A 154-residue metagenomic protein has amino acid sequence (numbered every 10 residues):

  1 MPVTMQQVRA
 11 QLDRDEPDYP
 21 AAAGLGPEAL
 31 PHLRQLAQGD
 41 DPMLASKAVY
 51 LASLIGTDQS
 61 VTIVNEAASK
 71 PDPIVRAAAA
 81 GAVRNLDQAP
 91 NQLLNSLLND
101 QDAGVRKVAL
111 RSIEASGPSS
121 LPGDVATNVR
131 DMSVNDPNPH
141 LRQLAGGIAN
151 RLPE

Functional and structural regions predicted by a protein language model:
Q6-P27, Q35, M43-D58, I63-E66 (+4 more regions): Structural detector for internal amphipathic alpha-helices that build alpha-solenoid repeat scaffolds
D40-D41, P71-D72, Q101-D102, P137-N138: Short inter-helical turns and helix N-cap capping residues of alpha-solenoid HEAT/ARM repeat scaffolds
N91: Extended, structured, electrostatic nucleic-acid-contact surfaces
V125-V129: HEAT/HEAT-like alpha-solenoid repeats
